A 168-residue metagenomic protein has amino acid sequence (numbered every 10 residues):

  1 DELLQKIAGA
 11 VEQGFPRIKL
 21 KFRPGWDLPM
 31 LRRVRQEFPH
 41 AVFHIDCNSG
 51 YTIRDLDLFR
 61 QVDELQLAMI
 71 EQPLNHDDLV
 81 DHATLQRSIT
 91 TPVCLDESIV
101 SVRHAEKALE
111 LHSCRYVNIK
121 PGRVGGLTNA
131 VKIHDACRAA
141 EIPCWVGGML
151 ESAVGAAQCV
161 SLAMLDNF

Functional and structural regions predicted by a protein language model:
E2-K6: Active-site glycine-rich loop that binds ribose-phosphate moieties when present
G9-K21: Catalytic domains of carbohydrate-active enzymes, especially glycoside hydrolases
L20, G25-A157: Catalytic core of soluble alpha/beta enzymes
N167-F168: Short helix/strand-capping turn motifs
